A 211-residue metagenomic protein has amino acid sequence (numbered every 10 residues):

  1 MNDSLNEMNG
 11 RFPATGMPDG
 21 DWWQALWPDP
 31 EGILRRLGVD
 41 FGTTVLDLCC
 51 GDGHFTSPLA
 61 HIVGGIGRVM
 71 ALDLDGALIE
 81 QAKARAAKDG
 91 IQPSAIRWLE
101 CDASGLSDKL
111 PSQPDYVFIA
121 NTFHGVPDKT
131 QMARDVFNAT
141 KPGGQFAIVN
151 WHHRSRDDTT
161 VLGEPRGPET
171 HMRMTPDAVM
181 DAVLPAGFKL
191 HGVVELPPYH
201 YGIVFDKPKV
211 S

Functional and structural regions predicted by a protein language model:
L5-Q24, Q145-I203: C-terminal alpha-helical "lid/dimerization" subdomain adjacent to the S-adenosyl-L-methionine
Q24-T44: Conserved alpha-helix/loop element of class I SAM-dependent methyltransferases that forms part of the SAM/SAH-binding
L46, D52-L106: Class I SAM-dependent methyltransferase SAM/SAH-binding core
P58, Q131-D135, A182: Short, conserved SAM-binding segment of the class I
D108-V117: A short acidic, Gly/Pro-enriched loop at the edge of an enzyme's catalytic core that lines a small-molecule cofactor
A120-N121: Residues lining the SAM
T130-Q145: A short glycine-rich, Lys/Arg-flanked "PGG" loop and its adjoining helix->strand segment in the class I
I203-S211: C-terminal lobe and adjacent flexible extensions of AdoMet/dcAdoMet transferase-like proteins
